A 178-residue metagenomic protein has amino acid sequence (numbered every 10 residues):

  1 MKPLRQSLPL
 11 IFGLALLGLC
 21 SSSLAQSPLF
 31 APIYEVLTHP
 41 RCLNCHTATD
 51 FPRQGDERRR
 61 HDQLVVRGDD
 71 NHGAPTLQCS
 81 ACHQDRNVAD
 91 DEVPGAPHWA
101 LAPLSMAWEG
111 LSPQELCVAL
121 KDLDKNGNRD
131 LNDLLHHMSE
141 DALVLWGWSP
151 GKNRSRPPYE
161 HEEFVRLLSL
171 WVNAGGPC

Functional and structural regions predicted by a protein language model:
K2-Y34, Q54, V65-D70, N87-C178: N-terminal export/targeting leaders of redox proteins
A25-Q26, H61-D62, C82: Short amphipathic alpha-helical surface micro-motifs
P28, P40, A74-L77, E163: Short, well-structured alpha-helical interface segments that form or flank functional binding sites
T38-T49, T76-R86: The canonical Cys-X-X-Cys-His
L43-P75: N-terminal, post-signal-peptide region of Sec/Tat-exported proteins
